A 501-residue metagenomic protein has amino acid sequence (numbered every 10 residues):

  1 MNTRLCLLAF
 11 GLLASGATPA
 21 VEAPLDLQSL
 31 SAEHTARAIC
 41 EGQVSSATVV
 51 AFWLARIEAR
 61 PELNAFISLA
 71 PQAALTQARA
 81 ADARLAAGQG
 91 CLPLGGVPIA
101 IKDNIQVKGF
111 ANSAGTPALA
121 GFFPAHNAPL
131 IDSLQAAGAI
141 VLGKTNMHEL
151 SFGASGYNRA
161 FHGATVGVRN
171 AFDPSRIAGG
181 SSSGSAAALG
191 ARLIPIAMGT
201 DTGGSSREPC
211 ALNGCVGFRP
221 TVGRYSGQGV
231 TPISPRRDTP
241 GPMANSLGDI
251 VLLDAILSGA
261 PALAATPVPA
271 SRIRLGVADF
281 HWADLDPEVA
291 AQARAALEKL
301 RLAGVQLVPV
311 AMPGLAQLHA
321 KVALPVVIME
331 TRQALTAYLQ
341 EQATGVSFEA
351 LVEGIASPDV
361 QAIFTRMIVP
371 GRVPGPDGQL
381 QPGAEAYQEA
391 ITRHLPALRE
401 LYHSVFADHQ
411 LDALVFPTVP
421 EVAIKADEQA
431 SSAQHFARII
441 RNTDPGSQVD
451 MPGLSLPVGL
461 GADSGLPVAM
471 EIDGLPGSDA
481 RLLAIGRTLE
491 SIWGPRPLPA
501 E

Functional and structural regions predicted by a protein language model:
M1-C6: Bacterial N-terminal signal peptides that target proteins for export
A14-T18: N-terminal signal peptide c-region/cleavage motif recognized by signal peptidases
A23-T202, E298, F406-D408, W493: Gly/Ser-rich catalytic/binding loops embedded in alpha/beta enzyme cores
Q28, I105-A111, T239, G259-T344: Gly/Ser-rich, acidic/histidine-flanked active-site/gating loops
G42, G96, I140, I194 (+2 more regions): Glycine-rich, small-residue loops and helix-cap segments that act as flexible hinges at active-site edges
V50, R79, E288-M312, A334-I355 (+1 more regions): Acyltransferase
G95-A114, R272-R274, M329-A397, S455-L466: Short helix-loop capping/hinge segments that flank enzyme active sites or metal/cofactor-binding pockets
H126-L257, S447-G459, L466-E471: Short glycine/serine-rich loop segments
